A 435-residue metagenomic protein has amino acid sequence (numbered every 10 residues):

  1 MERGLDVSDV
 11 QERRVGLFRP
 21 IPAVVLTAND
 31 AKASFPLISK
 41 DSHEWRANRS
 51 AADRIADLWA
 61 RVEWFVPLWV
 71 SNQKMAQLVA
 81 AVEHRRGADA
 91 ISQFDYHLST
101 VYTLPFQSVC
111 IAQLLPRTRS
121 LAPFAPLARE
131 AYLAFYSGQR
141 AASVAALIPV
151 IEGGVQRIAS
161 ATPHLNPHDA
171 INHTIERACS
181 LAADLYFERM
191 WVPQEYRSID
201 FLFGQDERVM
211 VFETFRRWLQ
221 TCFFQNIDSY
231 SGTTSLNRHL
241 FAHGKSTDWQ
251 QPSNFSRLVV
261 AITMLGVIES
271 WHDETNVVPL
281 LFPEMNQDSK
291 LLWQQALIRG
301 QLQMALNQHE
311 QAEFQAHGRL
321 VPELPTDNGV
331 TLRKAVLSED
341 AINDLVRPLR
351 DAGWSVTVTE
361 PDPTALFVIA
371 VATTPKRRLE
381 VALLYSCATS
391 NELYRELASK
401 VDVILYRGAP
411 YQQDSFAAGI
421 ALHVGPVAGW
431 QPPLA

Functional and structural regions predicted by a protein language model:
M1-V82, V101, V371-T374: Long, charge-dense tracts
D30, A47, P67-K74, E83-R86 (+10 more regions): Non-membrane alpha-helical secondary structure
N48-T100, A305-R319, E323-L337: Contiguous N-terminal and early-domain "leader" segments and peripheral loops that mark the onset or edge of a domain
M75-A141: Charged alpha-helical initiation segments
L98-C110, V192-I199, R333-S338: Short low-complexity stretches enriched in small and charged residues
R119-Y196, E392-L397, G408-A435: Amphipathic alpha-helical interface elements
A141-A145, I151-W293: Amphipathic, oligomerization/interface secondary-structure segments
T247-S256, T263-A435: Polyanionic, low-complexity intrinsically disordered segments
